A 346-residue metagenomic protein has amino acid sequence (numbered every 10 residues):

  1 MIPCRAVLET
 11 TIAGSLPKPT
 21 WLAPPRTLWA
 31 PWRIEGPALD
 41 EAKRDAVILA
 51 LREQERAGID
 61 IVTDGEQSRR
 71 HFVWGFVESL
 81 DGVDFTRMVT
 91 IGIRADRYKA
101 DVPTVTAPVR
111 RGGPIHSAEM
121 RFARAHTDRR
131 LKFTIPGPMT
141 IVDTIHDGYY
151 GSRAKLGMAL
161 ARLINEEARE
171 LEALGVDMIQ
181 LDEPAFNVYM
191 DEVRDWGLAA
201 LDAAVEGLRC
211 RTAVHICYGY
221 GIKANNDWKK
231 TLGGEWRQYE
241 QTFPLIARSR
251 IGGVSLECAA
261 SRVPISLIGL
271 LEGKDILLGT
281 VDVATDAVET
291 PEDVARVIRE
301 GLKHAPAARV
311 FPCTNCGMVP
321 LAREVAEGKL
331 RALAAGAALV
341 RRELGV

Functional and structural regions predicted by a protein language model:
M1-V346: Domain-level signal for soluble alpha/beta catalytic cores
